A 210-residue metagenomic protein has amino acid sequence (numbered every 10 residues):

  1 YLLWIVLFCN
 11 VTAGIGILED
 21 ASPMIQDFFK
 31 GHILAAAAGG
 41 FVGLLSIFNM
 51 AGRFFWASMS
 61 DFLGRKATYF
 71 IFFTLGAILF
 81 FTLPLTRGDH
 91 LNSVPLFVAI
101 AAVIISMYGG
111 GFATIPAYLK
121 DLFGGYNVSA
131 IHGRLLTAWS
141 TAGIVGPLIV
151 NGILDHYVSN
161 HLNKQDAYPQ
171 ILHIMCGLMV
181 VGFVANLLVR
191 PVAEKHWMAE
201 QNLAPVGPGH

Functional and structural regions predicted by a protein language model:
Y1-A57, F112, P116, G143-N151: Extracytoplasmic gate region of multi-pass secondary transporters
F8, G43-I47, T74, A102 (+1 more regions): Transmembrane alpha-helical cores of Major Facilitator Superfamily
D61-F73: Cytoplasmic membrane-interface "Motif A"-like loop-to-helix N-cap segments of 12-TM Major Facilitator Superfamily
L75-H90: C-terminal ends and interior cores of transmembrane alpha-helices in multi-pass membrane transporters/permeases
V94-G110: Hydrophobic core of transmembrane alpha-helices in multi-pass small-molecule transporters, especially MFS/SLC-type
L122-S159: A late C-terminal transmembrane helix in Major Facilitator Superfamily
G152-G177: A membrane-interface helix-boundary motif in multi-pass transporters
I174-P205, H210: Multi-pass alpha-helical transporter architecture, strongest for 12-TM Major Facilitator/SLC carriers used
